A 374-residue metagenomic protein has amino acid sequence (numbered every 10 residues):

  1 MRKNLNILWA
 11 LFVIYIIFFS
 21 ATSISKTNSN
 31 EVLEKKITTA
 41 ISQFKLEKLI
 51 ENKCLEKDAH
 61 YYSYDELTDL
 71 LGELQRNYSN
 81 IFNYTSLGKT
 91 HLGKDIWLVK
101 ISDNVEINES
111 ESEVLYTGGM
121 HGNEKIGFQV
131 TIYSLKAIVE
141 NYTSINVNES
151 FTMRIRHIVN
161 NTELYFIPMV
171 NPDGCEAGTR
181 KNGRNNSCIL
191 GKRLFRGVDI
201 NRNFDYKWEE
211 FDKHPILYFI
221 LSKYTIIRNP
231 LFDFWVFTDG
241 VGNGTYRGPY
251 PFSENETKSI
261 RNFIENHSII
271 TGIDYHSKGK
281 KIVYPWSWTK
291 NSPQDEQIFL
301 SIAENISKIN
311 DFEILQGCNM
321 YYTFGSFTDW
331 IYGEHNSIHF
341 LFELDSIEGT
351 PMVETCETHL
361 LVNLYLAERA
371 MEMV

Functional and structural regions predicted by a protein language model:
M1-K35: Secretory targeting signatures
K3, N28-H60, W208-E210, H214 (+1 more regions): C-terminal accessory segments enriched in acidic
H60-L67, T90-K94, E124-T131, F252-E256 (+1 more regions): Phosphate/oxyanion-binding active-site loops and adjacent basic polyanion-contact surfaces
Y62-V114: Soluble metallo-hydrolase cores and metallopeptidase-like ectodomains found primarily in the secretory/periplasmic
D65-G72, R76, I132, K136 (+8 more regions): Solvent-exposed, polar/charged alpha-helical surfaces in well-ordered, non-transmembrane soluble domains, broadly
T68-D69, V147-M153, S326-F327: Short alpha-helical segments and helix-capping/turn motifs at coil-helix boundaries
F82-G88, S144-I155, I314-C318: Surface-exposed patches in mature extracellular/periplasmic domains of secreted proteins
S110-L115, M120, K125-N291, L341-E343: Active-site/substrate-binding loop(s) of hydrolase catalytic cores
